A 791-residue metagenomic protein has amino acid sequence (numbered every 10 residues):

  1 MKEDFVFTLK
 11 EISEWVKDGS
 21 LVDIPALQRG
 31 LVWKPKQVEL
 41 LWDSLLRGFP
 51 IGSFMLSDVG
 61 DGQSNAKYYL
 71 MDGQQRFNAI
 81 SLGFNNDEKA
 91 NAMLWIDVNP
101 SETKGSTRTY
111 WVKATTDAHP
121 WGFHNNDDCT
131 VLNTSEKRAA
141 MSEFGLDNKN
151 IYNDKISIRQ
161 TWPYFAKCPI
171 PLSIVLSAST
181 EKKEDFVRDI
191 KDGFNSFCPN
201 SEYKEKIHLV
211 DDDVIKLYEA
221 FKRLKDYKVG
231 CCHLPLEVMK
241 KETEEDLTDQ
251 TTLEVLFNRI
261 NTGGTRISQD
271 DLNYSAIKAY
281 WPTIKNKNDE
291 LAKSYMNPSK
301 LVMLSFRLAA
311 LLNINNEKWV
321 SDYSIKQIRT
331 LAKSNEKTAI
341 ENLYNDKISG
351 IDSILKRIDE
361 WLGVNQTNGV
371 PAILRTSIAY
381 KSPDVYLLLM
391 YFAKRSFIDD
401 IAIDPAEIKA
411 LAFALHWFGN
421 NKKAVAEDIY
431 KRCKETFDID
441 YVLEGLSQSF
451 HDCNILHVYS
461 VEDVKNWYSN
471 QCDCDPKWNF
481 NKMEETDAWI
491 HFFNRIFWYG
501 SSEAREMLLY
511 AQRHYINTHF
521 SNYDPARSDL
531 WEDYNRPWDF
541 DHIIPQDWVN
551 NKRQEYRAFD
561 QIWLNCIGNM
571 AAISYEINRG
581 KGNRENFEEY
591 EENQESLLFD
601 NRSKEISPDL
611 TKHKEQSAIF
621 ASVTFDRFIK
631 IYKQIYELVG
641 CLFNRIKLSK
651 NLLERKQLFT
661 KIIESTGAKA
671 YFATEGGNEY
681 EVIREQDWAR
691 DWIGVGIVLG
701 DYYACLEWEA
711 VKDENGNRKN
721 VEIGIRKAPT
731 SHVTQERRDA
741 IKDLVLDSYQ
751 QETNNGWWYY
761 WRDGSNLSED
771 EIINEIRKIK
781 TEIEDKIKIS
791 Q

Functional and structural regions predicted by a protein language model:
K2-A310, I573, R579, F587 (+4 more regions): Basic- and aromatic-enriched surface patches that contact anionic nucleotides/nucleic acids
Y69-L70, Q75, W538, W548-R579: Short beta-strand-alpha-helix junction that forms the catalytic/metal-binding core of metal-dependent nuclease domains
N273, M303-D487: A cross-family structural signal marking well-folded subdomains
T367-G369, P383-Y386, V458, W467 (+1 more regions): Charge-biased C-terminal accessory regions appended to nucleic-acid-, cytoskeletal NTPase
K423-I543, D547-W548, W563, K647-S649: Aromatic-lined ligand-binding clefts that engage carbohydrates, nucleic acids, or primary amines
R527-W548, K650-Y759: Polyanion-binding interface signature
D533-Y534, K552, Y556-Q561, E637-R645 (+1 more regions): Extended, charge-rich low-complexity regions and/or helical-solenoid scaffolds
L598-K650: C-terminal, well-folded lobe of enzymatic/effector domains
